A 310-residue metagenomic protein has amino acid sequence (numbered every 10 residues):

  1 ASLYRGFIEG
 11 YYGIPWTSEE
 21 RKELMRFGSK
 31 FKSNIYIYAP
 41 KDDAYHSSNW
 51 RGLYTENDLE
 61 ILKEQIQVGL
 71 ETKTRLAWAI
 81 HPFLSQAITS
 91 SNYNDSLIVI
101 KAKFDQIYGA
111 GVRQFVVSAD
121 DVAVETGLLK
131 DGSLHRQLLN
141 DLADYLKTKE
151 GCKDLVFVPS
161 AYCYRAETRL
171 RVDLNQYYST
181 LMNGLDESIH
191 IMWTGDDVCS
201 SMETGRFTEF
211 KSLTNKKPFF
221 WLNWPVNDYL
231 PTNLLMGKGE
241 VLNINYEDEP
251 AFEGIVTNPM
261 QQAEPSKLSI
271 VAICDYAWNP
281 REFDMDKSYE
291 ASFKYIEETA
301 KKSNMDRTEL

Functional and structural regions predicted by a protein language model:
A1-K103, G109-R113, K147: Feature activates predominantly on carbohydrate-active enzymes
G6, S29, G69, A79 (+4 more regions): Small-side-chain structural scaffolding
G10-Y11, S48, R113, V122-D286: Catalytic-core regions of glycoside hydrolase
T17, N92-D95, K130-L134, D284 (+1 more regions): Alpha-helix capping and helix-coil boundary motifs
F27, V68, L138-D141, Y145 (+1 more regions): Amphipathic alpha-helical segments that form well-ordered structural scaffolds and often line/cohere around active
W278-L310: C-terminal functional modules
